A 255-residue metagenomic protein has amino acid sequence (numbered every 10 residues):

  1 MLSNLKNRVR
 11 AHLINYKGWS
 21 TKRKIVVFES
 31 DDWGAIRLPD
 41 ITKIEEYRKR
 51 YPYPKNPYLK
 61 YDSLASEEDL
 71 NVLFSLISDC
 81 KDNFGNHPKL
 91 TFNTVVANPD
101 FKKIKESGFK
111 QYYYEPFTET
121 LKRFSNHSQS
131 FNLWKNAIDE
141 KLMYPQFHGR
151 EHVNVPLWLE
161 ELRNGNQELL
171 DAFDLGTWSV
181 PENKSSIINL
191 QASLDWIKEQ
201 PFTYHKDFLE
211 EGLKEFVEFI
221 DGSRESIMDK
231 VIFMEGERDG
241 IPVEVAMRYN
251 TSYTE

Functional and structural regions predicted by a protein language model:
L2-E255: Catalytic alpha-helical scaffold of carbohydrate-active enzymes acting on polysaccharides/glycoconjugates
